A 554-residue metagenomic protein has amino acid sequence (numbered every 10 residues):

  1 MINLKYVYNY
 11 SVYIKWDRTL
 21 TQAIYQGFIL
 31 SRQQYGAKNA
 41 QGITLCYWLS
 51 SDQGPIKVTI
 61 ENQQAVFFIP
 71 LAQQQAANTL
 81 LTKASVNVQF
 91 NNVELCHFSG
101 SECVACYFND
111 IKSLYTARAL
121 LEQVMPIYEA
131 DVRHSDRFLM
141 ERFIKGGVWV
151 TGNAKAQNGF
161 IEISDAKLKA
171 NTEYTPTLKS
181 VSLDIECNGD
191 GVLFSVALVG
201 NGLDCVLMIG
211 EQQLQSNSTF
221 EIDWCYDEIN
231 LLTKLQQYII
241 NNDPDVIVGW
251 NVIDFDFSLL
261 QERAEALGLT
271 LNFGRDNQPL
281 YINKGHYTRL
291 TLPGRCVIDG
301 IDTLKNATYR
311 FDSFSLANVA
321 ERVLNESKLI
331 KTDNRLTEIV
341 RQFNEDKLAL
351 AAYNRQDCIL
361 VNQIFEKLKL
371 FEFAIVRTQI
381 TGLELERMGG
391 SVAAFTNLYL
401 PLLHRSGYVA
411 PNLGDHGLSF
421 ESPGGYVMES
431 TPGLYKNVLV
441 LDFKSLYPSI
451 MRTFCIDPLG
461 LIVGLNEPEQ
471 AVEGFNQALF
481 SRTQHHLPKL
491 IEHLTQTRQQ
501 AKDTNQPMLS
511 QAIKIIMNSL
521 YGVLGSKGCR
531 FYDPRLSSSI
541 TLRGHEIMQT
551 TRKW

Functional and structural regions predicted by a protein language model:
M1-F98: Long, charged/polar, low-complexity intrinsically disordered N-terminal extensions that precede catalytic
I2-Q22, K83-V86, C96-P176: N-terminal accessory regions of nucleic-acid-interacting proteins
I2-W16, Q22, F28, D136-E141 (+5 more regions): Common nucleic-acid-contacting/processivity interface regions adjacent to the catalytic cores of nucleic-acid enzymes
L178-N188, L439-L441: Two-metal-ion RNase H-like nuclease active-site motif
S216-I222, D243, I247, F257 (+1 more regions): Active-site-proximal helix-loop-helix substrate-binding element of RNase H-like nuclease domains
L235-L259: Proline-aspartate-enriched helix->loop->beta-strand connector
D256-A266, K444-P458: Short active-site loop/helix that positions an aromatic residue
K328, L509, G544-W554: Active-site palm subdomain of RNA-directed nucleic acid polymerases
